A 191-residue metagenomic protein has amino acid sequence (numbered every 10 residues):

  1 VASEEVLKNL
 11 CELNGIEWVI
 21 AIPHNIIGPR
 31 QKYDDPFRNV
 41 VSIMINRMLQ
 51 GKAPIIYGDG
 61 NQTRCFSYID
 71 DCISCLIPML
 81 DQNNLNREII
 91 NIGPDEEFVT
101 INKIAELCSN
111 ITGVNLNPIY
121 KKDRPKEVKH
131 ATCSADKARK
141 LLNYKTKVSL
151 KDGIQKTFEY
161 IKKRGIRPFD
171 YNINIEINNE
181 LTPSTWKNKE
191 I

Functional and structural regions predicted by a protein language model:
V1, N14, I26-S42, Q50-K52 (+6 more regions): Glycine/proline-rich active-site loop of Rossmann-fold NAD(P)-dependent oxidoreductases
V1-L7: Conserved catalytic Lys-bearing alpha helix of Rossmann-like short-chain dehydrogenase/reductases
D35, N39, R64-D70, V99 (+3 more regions): Residue-level signal for the nucleotide or nucleotide-sugar donor/cofactor binding architecture
R47-M48, M79, I111, Y160: Conserved catalytic core of Hanks-type protein kinase domains
D59, R87-N91, V99-A105, G113-H130 (+2 more regions): C-terminal "lid/loop" region of Rossmann-like NAD(P)-dependent oxidoreductases
D71-C72, L76, I92, I104 (+2 more regions): Non-catalytic, hydrophobic alpha-helical segments
E159-F169: Short arginine-rich
